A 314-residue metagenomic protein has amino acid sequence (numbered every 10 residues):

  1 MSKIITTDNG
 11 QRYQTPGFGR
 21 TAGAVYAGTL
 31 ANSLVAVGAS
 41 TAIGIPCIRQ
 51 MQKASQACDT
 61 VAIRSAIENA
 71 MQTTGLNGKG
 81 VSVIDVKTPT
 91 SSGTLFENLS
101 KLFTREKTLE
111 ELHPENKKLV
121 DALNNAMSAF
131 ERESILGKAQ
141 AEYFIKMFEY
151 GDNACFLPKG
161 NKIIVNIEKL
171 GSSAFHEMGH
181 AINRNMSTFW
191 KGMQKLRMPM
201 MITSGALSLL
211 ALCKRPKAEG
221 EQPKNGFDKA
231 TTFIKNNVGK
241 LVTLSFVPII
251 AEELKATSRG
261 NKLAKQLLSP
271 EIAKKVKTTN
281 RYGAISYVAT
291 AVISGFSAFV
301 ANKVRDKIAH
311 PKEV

Functional and structural regions predicted by a protein language model:
M1-I5: Terminal export signals
T6-Y13, F18-V37, L196-L254, S258 (+1 more regions): Long, well-structured alpha-helical subdomains associated with metal-dependent extracellular/ecto-lumenal hydrolases
G23-G28, G44-I45, F96: N-terminal leader/presequence regions that precede the main folded/catalytic core
A36-I45: N-terminal signal-anchor transmembrane alpha helix
I48-A70, A309: Alpha-helical transmembrane signal-anchor/signal-peptide segments
T74-T104, T278-A284: Acidic, Ser/Thr-rich low-complexity segments on the non-lumenal side of membrane proteins
L99-S173, M178-N185: Active-site scaffold of zinc-dependent metalloenzymes
I163-N166, M178-L212: Membrane-embedded catalytic scaffold of the fatty acid hydroxylase/desaturase
